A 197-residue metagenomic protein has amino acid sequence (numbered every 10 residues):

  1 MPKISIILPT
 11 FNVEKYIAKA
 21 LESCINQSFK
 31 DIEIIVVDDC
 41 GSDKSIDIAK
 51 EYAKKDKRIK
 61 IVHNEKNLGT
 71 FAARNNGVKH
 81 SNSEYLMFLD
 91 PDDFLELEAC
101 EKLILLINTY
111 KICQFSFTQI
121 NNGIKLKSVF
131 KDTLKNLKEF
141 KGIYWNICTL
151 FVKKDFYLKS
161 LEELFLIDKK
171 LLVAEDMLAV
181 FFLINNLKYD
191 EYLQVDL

Functional and structural regions predicted by a protein language model:
P2-S5, S23, E33, L178: Cell-envelope/extracellular polymer assembly enzymes that use nucleotide-activated donors
N12-N26: Short, well-formed alpha-helical segments that are part of the catalytic scaffolds of diverse glycosyltransferases
S23, D38-D47, K66: A conserved acidic beta->alpha catalytic loop
D31-C40, K60-N64, D90-P91: Short beta-strand/loop segment that forms part of the nucleotide-sugar
N64-S81: Glycine-rich, basic loop-to-helix element that forms the pyrophosphate-binding segment of sugar-nucleotide handling
L86: Short aromatic/hydrophobic "clamp" motif used to bind/position activated sugar donors
E98-K127: Conserved donor NDP-sugar-binding/catalytic core segment of glycosyltransferases
N136-L197: Conserved nucleotide-sugar donor-binding catalytic segment
